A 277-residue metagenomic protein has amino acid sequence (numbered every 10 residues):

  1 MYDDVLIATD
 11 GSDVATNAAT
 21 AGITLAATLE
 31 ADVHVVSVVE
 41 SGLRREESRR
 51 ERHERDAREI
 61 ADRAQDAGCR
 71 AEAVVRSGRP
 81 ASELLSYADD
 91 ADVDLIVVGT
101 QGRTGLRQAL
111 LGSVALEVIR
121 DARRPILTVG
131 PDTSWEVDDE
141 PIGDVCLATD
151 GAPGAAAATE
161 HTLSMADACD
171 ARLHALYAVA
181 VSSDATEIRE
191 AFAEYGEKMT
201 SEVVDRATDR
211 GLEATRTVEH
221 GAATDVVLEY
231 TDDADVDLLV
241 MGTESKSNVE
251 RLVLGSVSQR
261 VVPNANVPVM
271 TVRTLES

Functional and structural regions predicted by a protein language model:
M1-D13, D121-A157, A265-S277: Intrinsically disordered or low-complexity boundary/linker segments at protein termini and domain junctions
D4, E30-H34, R70, D144 (+2 more regions): Residues at the starts of beta-strands that form the adenosine-phosphate
V5-V33: N-terminal phosphate-binding or glycine-rich loops at protein starts, especially the Walker A/P-loop of NTPases
T20-A27, A158-D170: Histidine-anchored nucleotide/phosphate-binding helix
T28, D32, V39-I96, S182-L239 (+1 more regions): Charged, low-complexity cytosolic intrinsically disordered regulatory segments
Y87-S134, T231-S277: Gly/Ser-rich helix-loop-strand patches that form or flank binding pockets for ribonucleotide-derived cofactors
L173-D184: Active-site rim beta-loop-alpha module in soluble metabolic enzymes
